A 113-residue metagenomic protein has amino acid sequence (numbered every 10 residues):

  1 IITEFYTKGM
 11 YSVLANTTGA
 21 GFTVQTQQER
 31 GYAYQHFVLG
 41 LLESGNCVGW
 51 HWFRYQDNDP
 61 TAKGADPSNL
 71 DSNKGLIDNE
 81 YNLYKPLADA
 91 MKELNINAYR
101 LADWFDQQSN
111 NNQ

Functional and structural regions predicted by a protein language model:
I1-H36, F53: Active-site clefts of carbohydrate-active enzymes
Q35-V38, G64: Short, flexible coil/linker segments at or flanking structured domains
S44: Acidic-histidine catalytic/liganding microenvironments
W50: Conserved, mostly hydrophobic/aromatic
F53-Q113: Aromatic-rich peripheral "rim/lid" segments of glycoside hydrolase catalytic domains that contact and position glycan
